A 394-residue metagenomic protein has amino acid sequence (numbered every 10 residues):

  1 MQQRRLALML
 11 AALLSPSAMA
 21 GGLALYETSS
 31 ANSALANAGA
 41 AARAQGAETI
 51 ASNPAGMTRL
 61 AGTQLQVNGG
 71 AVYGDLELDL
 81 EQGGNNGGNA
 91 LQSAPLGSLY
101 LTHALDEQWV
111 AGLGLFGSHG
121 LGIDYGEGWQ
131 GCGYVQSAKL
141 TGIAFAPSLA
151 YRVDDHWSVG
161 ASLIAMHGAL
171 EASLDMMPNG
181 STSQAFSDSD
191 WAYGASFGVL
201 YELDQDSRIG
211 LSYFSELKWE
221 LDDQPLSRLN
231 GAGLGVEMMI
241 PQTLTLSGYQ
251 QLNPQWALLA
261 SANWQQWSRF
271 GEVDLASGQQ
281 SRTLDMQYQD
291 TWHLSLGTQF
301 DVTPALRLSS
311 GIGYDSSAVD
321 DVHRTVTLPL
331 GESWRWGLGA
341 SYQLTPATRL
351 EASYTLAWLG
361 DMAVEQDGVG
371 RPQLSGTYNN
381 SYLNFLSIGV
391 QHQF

Functional and structural regions predicted by a protein language model:
M1-A7: Bacterial N-terminal signal peptides that target proteins for export
L8-A12: Hydrophobic helical h-region of N-terminal Sec-dependent signal peptides in bacterial secretory/periplasmic proteins
S15-S17: N-terminal signal peptide c-region/cleavage motif recognized by signal peptidases
G21-A36, L80-N86, S93-F394: Outer-membrane beta-barrel porins/channels
L23-G39, T58-L76: Transmembrane beta-strand segments of Gram-negative outer membrane beta-barrel proteins
A40-T63, L101-Q108, V153: Outer-membrane beta-barrel pore proteins
A47-T49, Q66, A352, L359: Alpha-helix termini
